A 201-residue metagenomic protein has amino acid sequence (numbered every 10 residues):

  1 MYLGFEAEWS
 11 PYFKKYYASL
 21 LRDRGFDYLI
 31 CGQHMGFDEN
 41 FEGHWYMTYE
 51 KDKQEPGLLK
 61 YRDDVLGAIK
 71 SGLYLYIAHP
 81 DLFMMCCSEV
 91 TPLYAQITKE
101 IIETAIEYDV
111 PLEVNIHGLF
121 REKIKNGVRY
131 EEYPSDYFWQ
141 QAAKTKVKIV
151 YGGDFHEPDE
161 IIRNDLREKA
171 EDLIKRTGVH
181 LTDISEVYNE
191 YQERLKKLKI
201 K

Functional and structural regions predicted by a protein language model:
M1-Y108, K199-I200: Extended substrate/RNA-proximal surfaces in nucleic-acid metabolism proteins
F37, M84-M85, E89-K201: Charged catalytic cores and adjacent phosphate/nucleic-acid-binding surfaces used for phosphate/nucleic-acid chemistry
